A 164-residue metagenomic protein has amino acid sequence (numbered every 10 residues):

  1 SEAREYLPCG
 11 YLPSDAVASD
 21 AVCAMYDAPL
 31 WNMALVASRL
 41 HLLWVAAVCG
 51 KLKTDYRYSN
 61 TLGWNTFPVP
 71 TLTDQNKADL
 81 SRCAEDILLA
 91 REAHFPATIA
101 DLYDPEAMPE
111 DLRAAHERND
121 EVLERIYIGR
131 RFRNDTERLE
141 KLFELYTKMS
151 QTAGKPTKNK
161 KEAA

Functional and structural regions predicted by a protein language model:
S1-R82, D86, A93, K148-M149 (+1 more regions): Polybasic, glycine- and aromatic-enriched phosphate-binding surface used to engage nucleic acids
T66-A164: Non-catalytic DNA-recognition/assembly elements of restriction-modification systems
